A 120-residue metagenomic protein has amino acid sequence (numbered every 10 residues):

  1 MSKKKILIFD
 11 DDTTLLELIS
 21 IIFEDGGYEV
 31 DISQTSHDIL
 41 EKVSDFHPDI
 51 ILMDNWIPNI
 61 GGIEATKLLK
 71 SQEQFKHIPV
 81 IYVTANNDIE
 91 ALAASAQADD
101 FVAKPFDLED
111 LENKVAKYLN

Functional and structural regions predicted by a protein language model:
T13-D31: Two-component/phosphorelay signaling modules centered on CheY-like receiver
S20, E64, N86-A103, E109 (+1 more regions): Alpha4 helix (beta4-alpha4-beta5 surface) of REC/receiver domains from two-component response regulators
I32-I50: Acidic, metal-coordinating helix/loop segments flanking the phosphotransfer/catalytic sites of two-component signaling
T35, G61-K67: Acidic catalytic/metal-coordinating carboxylates
H47-D49, Q74-P79: His-Asp phosphorelay/catalytic-motif detector in bacterial-type signaling
D54: Active-site residues of response regulator receiver
I57: Receiver (REC) domain active-site loop signature in two-component systems and cognate sites in sensor histidine kinases
